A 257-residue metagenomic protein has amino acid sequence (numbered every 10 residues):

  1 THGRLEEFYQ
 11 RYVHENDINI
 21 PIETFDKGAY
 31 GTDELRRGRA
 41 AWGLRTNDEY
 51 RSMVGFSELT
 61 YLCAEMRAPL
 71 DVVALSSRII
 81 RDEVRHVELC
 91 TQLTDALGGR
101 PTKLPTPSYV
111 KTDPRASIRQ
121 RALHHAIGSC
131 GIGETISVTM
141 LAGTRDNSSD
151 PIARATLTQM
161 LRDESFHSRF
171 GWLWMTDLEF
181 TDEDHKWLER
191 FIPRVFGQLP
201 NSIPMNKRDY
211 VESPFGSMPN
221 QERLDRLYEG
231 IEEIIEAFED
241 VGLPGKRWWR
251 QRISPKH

Functional and structural regions predicted by a protein language model:
T1-H257: Non-heme di-metal
